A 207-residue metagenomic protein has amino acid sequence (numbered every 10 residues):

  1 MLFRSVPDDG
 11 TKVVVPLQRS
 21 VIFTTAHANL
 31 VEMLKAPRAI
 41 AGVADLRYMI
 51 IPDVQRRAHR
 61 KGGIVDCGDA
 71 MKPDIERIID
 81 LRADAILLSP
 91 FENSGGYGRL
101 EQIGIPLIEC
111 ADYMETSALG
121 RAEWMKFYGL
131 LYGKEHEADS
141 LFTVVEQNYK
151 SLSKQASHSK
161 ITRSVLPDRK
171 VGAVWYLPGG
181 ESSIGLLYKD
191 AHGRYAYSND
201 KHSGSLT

Functional and structural regions predicted by a protein language model:
M1-R4, Y132-G133: Helix-enriched interaction subdomains in cytosolic or periplasmic regions, typified by TIR/SEFIR signaling/NADase cores
F3-I79, A85-E92: A short, structured surface patch at a secondary-structure boundary
V31-K35, Y97-L100, P178-G180: Short, solvent-exposed loop/turn and secondary-structure capping segments
A70, E92, R169, G179-G180 (+1 more regions): Short, glycine/acidic-rich beta->alpha junctions
P73-D74, G96, L206-T207: Short acidic active-site motifs
D80, D84-V174, R194, S198-N199: Extracytoplasmic substrate-binding proteins
Y176-L206: Alpha-helical, coiled-coil/dimerization segments enriched in small aliphatic residues
